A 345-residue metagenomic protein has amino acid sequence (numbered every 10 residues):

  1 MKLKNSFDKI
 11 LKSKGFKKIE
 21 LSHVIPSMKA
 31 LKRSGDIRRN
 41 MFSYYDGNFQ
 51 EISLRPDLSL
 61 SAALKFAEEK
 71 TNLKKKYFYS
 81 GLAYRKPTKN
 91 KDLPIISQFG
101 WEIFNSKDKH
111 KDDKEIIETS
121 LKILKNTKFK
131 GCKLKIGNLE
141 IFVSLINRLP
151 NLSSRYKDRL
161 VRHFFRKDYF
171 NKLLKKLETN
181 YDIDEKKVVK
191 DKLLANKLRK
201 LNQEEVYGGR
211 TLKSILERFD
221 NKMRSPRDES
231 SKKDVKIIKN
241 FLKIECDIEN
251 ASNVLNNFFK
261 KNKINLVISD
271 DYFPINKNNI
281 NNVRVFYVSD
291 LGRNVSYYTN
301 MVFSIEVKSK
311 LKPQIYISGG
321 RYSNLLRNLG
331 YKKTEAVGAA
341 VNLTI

Functional and structural regions predicted by a protein language model:
K2-G15, I19, P26, D57-T71 (+2 more regions): Positively charged, Gly/Ser-enriched RNA/tRNA-binding surfaces
L21-R39, K135-R148, R284-F286, D290-N300: Beta-rich nucleic-acid/ligand-interaction surfaces
S22-I52, F78, K86: Polyanion/phosphate-binding surface patch
N40-N48, N151-Y181: Acidic, His- and aromatic-enriched active-site or binding-groove loops in soluble protein domains that engage sugars
I52-T71, K167-Y181: Electropositive, surface-exposed helix/loop patches at the edges of structured domains that serve as adaptable
Y77, I136-F142, R155, L160-R162 (+1 more regions): RNA-interacting cores
T119-T127, I141-P150: Hydrophobic mid-domain F-helix/FG-region of cytochrome P450s
G131-K133: Residues at or immediately flanking beta-strands
